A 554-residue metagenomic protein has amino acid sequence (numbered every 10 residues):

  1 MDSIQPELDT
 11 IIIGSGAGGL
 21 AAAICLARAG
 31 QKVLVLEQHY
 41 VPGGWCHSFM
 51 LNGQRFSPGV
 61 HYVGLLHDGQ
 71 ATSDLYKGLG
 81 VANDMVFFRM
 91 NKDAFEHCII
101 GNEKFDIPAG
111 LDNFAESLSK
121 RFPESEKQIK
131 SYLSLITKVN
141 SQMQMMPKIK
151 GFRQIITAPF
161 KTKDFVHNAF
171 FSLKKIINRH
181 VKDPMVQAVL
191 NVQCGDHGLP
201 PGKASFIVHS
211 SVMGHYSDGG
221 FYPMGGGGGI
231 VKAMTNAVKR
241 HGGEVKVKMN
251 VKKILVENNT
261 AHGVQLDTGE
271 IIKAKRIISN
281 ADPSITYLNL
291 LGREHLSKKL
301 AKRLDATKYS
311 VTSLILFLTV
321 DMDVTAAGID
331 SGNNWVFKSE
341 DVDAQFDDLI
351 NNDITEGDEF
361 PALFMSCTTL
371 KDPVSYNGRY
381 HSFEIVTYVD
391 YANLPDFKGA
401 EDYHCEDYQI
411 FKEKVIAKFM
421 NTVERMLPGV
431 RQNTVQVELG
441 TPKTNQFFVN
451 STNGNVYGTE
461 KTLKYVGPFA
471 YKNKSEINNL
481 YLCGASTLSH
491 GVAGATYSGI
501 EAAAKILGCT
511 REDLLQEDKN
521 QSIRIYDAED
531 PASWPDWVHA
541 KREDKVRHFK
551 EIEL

Functional and structural regions predicted by a protein language model:
M1-T10, R28-A29, T462-K464, L514-L554: Extreme N-terminal leader/targeting segments of oxidoreductases
D2-K138, T459-E460: N-terminal glycine-rich phosphate/pyrophosphate-binding loop and immediately adjacent elements
V60, A485-L507: A conserved FAD-binding loop/helix module that cradles the flavin
I100-K203: Rossmann-like flavin
D183-H197, F360-S366, N421-S489: A glycine-rich dinucleotide-binding beta-alpha-beta segment and adjacent secondary-structure elements that constitute
S210-A261, Q265-D267: Helical element adjacent to the flavin cofactor pocket in flavoenzyme catalytic cores
K252-N377: Mid-domain catalytic core of redox enzymes that form a hydrophobic substrate pocket/lid adjacent to a catalytic redox
M322-G440: C-terminal segments that line or cap access tunnels to active or ligand-binding sites in enzymes and enzyme-associated
